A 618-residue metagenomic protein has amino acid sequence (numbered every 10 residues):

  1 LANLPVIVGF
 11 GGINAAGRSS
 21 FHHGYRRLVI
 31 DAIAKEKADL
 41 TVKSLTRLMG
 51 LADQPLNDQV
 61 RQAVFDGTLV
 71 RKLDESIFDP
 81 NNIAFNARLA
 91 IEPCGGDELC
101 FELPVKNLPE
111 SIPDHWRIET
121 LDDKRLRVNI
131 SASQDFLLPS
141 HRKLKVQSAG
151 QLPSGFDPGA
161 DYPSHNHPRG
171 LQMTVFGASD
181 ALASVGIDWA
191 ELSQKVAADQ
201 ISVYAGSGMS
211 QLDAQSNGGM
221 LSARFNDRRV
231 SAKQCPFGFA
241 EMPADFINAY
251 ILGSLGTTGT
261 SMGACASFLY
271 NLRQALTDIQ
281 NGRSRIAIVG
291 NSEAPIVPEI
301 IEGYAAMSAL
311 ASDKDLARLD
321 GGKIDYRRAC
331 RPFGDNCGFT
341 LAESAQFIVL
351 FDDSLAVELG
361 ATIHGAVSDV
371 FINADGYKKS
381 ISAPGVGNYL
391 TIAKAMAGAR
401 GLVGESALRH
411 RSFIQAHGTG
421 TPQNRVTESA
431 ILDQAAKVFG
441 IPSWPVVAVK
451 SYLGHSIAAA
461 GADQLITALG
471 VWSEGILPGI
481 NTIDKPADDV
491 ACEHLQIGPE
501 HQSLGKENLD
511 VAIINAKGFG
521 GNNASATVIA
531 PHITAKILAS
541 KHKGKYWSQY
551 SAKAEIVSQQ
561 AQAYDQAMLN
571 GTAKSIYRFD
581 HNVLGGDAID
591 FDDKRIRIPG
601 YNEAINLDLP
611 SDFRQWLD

Functional and structural regions predicted by a protein language model:
A2-A15, D315-A407, S412-F413, A530-A604: Condensing-enzyme catalytic core mediating Claisen C-C bond formation in acyl metabolism
A2-G17, G24-E191, A205-M220, A232 (+2 more regions): A glycine- and small-residue-enriched flexible loop/hinge segment at structural boundaries
A87, R125-Q172, S210-Q274, M307-T340 (+1 more regions): Conserved catalytic cysteine-centered active-site region of acyl-thioester-dependent Claisen-condensing enzymes
M173-I187, A240, A244, T258-E293 (+4 more regions): Active-site-proximal alpha-helical scaffold in enzymes
A178, V203, F268, A275 (+7 more regions): Conserved small-residue
E191-V203, T257-G263, S284-S292, T362-F371 (+5 more regions): Beta-strand segments within the central parallel beta-sheet cores of soluble alpha/beta enzyme folds
R283-C337, V370-P384, A416-R425, P442-H494: Acyl-CoA/ACP chain-elongation machinery
S473-G520, S525, T534, D580 (+1 more regions): Internal helix-turn-beta structural module
